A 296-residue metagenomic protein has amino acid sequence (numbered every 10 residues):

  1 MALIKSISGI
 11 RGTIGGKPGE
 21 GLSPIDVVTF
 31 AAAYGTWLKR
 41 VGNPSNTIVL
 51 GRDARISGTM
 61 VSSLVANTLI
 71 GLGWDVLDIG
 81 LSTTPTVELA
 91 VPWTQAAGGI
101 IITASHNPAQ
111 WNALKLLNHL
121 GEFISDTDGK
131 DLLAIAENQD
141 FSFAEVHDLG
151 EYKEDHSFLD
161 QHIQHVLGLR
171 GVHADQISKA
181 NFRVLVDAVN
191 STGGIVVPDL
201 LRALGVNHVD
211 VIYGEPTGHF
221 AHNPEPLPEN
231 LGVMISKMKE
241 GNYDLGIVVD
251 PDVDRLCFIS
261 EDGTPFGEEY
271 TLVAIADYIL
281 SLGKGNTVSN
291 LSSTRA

Functional and structural regions predicted by a protein language model:
M1-N67, G71-L72, E151-F182: An N-terminal, well-structured beta->alpha segment
T13, N112-K239: Gly/Ser/Thr-enriched, mixed-charge loops and adjacent short helices that form phosphate/oxyanion-binding elements
D26-A33, T86, H162-H165, N230-V233 (+2 more regions): Well-ordered alpha-helical segments embedded in enzymatic catalytic cores
T36, R40, P44-W111, D199-I259: N-terminal small/polar loop signature for handling phosphorylated ligands or for N-terminal nucleophile
T47-L50, L185, K284-L291: Conserved PLP-anchoring active-site segment centered on the Schiff-base-forming lysine
R52, V186-V189, V249-P251, S289: Active-site flanking residues adjacent to catalytic metal/cofactor-binding acidic residues
D53-V61, A188-I195, S293: Glycine-rich phosphate-binding loops at beta-strand->alpha-helix junctions
A109-Q110, L116-S125, A134, M238-A296: Replace "Mg2+/Mn2+-dependent" with "divalent metal-dependent
